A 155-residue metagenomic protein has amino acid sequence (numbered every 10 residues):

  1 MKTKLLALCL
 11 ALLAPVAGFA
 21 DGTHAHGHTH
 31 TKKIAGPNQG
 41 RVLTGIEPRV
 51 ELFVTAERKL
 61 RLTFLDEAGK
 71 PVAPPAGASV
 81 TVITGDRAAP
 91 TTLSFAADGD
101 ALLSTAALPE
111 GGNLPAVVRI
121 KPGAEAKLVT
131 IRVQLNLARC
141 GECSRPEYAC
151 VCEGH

Functional and structural regions predicted by a protein language model:
M1-K4: Positively charged n-region of N-terminal signal peptides that target proteins for export
A7-P15: Bacterial N-terminal signal peptides
A14-H155: Intrinsically disordered, low-complexity terminal tails/loops enriched in metal-binding residues
